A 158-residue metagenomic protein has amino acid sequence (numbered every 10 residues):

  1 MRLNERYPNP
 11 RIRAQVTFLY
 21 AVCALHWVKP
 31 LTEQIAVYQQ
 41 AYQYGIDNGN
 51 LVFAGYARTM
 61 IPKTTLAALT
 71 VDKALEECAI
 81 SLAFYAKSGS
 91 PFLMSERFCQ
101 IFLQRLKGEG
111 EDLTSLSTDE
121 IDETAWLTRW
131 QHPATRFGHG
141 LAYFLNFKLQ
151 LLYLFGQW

Functional and structural regions predicted by a protein language model:
M1-L3, K29-A36, Y42-Q43, G138 (+1 more regions): Extended, leucine-rich alpha-helical cores of fungal transcription factors
M1-R6, Q39-N50, P62, A79-S90 (+1 more regions): Amphipathic alpha-helical segments of tetratricopeptide repeats
R2-L19, L31-T32: Phosphate/pyrophosphate-binding betaalpha-module
Y7-R11, K29-P30, N48-N50, T70 (+3 more regions): Short coil/turn linker motifs that delimit alpha-helical repeat modules in TPR/alpha-solenoid proteins
A14-V28, F53-L69, A74, S95-D112 (+1 more regions): Tandem amphipathic alpha-helical repeat scaffolds
T32, A36, D72, S90-P91 (+1 more regions): Generic alpha-helical secondary structure signal
I35, G55, L75-A79: Conserved positions within tetratricopeptide repeat
D119-W158: Long hydrophobic segments that form regular secondary structure
